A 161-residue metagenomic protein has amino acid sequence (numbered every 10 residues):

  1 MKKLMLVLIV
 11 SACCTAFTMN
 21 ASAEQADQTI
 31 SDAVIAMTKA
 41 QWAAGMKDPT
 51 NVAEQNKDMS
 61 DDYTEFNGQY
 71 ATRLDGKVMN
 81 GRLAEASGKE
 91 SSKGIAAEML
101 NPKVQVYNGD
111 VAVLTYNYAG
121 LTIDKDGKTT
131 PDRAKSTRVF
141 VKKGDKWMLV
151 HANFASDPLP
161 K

Functional and structural regions predicted by a protein language model:
M1-L4: Positively charged n-region of N-terminal signal peptides that target proteins for export
V7-A16: Bacterial N-terminal signal peptides
M19-D61, L149, P160-K161: Short, low-complexity N-terminal intrinsically disordered segments enriched in polar/charged residues
Q28-A33, T50-D110, T130-D132: A solvent-exposed, acidic/Ser-Thr-rich amphipathic alpha-helical stretch
V104-A112, G127-K128, F140-K146: A short, structured loop/turn motif at beta-sheet edges
Y116-I123: Generic short beta-strand segments
K125-P131, L159-P160: A short acidic/glycine-rich loop-to-helix N-cap element
R133-P158: Short beta-strand edge/turn micro-motifs at domain boundaries
